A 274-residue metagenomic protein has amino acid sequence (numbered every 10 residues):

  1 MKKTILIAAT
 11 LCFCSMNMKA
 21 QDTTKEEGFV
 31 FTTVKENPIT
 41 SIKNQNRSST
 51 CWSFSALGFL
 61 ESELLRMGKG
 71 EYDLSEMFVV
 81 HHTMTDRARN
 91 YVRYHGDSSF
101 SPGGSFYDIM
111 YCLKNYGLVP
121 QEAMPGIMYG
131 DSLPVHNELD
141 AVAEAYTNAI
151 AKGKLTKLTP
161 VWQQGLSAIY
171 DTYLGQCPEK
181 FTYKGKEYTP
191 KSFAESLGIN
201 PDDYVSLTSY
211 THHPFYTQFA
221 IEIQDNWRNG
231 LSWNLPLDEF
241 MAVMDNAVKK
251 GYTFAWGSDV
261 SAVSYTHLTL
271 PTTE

Functional and structural regions predicted by a protein language model:
M1-T23: Bacterial Sec-dependent N-terminal signal peptides
D22-T24, F29-V30: N-terminal targeting leaders of membrane proteins
F31-H95, G104-F181, G185, D245-K250 (+1 more regions): Active-site nucleophile-adjacent alpha helix/oxyanion-hole segment immediately C-terminal to the catalytic cysteine
T156-K157, Q164-Y265: UBL (ubiquitin/ubiquitin-like) substrate-recognition surfaces within cysteine isopeptidase catalytic folds
T266-T272: Conserved small/polar residues in nucleotide/adenosyl-binding loops
